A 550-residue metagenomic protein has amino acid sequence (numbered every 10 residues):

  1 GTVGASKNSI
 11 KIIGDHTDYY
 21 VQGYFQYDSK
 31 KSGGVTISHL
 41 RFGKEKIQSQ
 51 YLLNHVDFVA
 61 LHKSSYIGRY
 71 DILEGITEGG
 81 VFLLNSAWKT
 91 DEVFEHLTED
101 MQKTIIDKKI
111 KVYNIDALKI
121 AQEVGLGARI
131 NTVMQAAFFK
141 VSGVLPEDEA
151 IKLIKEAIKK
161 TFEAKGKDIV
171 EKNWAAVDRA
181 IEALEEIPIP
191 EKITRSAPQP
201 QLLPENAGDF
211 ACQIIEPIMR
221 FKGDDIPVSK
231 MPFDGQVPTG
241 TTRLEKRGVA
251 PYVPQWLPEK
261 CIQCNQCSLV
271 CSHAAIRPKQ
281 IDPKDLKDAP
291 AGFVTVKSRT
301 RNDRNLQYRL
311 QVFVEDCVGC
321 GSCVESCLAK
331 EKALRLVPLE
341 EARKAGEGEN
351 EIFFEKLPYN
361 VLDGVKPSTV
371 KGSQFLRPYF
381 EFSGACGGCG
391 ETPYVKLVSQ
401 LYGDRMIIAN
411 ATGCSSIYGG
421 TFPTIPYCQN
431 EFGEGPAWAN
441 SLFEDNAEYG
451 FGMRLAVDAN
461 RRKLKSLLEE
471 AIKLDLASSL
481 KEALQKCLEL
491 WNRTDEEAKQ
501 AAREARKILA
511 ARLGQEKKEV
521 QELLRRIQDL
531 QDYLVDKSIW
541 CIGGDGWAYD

Functional and structural regions predicted by a protein language model:
T2, T90, R343, A548-Y549: Alpha-helix N-cap/loop-to-helix initiation residues
T2-E216, D288-A291: Active-site cofactor/cluster-binding pocket
N8-T17, P423-F432, D550: A glycine- and small-aliphatic-rich helix-loop capping segment at beta-alpha/alpha-beta transitions that lines
A60-L61, L83, A409, W540-I542: Structural motif
A150, I154, E163-D316, V324-W540 (+1 more regions): Ferredoxin-type iron-sulfur electron-transfer modules and their immediate structural context
C320: Active-site substrate-binding loop specific to GH73 endo-beta-N-acetylglucosaminidase modules in bacterial autolysins
